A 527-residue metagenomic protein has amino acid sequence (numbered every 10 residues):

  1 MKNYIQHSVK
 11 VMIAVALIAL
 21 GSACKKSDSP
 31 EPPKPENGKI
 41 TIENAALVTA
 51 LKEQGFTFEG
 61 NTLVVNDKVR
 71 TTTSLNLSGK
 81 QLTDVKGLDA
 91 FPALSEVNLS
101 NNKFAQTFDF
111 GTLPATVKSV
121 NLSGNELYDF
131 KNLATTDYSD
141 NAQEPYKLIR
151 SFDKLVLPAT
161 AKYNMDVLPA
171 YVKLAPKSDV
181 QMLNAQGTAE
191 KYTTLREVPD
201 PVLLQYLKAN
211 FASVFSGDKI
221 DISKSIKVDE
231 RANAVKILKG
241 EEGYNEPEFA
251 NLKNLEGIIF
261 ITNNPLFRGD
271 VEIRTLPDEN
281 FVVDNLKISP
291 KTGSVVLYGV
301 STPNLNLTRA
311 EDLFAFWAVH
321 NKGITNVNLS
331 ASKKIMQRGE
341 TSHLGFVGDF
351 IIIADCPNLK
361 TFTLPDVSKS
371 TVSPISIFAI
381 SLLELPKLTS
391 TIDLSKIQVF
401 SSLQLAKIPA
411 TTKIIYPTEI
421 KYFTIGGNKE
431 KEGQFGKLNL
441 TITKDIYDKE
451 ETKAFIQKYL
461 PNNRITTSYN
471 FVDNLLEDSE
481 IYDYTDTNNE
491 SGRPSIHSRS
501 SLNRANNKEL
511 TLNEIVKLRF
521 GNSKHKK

Functional and structural regions predicted by a protein language model:
K2-M12: Bacterial N-terminal signal peptides that target proteins for export
L20-A23: C-terminal motif of bacterial Sec signal peptides marking the signal peptidase cleavage site
K25-Q81, G87, D137-N285, P290-V296 (+8 more regions): N-terminal capping/linker segments that flank leucine-rich repeat
V69, N76-S123, E256: Post-signal peptide N-terminal segment of secreted/secretory-pathway proteins
S74, E96, S119, D270 (+11 more regions): Detector for repetitive beta-architecture
T83, A105, Y128, Y163 (+7 more regions): Leucine-rich repeat
G87-A93, A115-T116, G257-L266, D312 (+5 more regions): Glycine-centered tight turns that cap/initiate beta-strands
